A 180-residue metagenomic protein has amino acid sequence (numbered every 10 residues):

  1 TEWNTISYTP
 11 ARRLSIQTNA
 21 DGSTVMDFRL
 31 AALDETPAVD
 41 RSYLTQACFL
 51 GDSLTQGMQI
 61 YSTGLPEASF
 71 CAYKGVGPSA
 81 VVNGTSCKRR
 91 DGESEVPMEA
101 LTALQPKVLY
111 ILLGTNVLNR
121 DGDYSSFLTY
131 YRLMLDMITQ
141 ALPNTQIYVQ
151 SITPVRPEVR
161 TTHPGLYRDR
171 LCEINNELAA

Functional and structural regions predicted by a protein language model:
T1-C48, T55, Q59-I60: N-terminal secretory targeting modules
P37-Y130: Conserved SGNH/GDSL esterase-like catalytic core that processes O-acyl groups on lipids and polysaccharides
L101, I138-Q140, A179: N-terminal cationic-hydrophobic initiation segments that often serve targeting/anchoring roles
L112, Q150-S151: Alpha/beta-hydrolase-fold catalytic nucleophile elbow
V117, T153-R156: Active-site-proximal loop/turn and secondary-structure-junction residues that shape catalytic pockets, frequently
Y124-M134, R168-L171: Charged helix-capping and loop-helix junction motifs
L142-Q146: A short helix->loop->beta-strand "cap" motif at the edges of active sites that frequently abuts
R156-A180: Substrate-gating cap/lid alpha-helix
